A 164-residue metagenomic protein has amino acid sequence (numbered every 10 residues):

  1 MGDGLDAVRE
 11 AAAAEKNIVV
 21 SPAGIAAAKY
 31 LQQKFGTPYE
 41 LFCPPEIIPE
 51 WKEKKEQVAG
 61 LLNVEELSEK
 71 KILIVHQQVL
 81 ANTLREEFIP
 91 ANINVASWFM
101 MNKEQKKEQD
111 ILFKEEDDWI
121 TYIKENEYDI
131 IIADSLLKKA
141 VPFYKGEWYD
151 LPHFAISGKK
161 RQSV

Functional and structural regions predicted by a protein language model:
M1-V164: An N-terminal assembly and electron-transfer interface module characteristic of large anaerobic redox and radical
